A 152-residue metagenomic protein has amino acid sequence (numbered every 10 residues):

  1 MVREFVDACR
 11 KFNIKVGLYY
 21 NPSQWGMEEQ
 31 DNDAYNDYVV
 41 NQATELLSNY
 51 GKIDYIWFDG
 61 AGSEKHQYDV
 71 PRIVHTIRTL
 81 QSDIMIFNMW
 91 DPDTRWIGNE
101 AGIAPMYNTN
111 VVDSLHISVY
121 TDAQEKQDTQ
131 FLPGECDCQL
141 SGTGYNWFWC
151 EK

Functional and structural regions predicted by a protein language model:
M1-K152: Mature catalytic domains of secreted/periplasmic carbohydrate-active enzymes
